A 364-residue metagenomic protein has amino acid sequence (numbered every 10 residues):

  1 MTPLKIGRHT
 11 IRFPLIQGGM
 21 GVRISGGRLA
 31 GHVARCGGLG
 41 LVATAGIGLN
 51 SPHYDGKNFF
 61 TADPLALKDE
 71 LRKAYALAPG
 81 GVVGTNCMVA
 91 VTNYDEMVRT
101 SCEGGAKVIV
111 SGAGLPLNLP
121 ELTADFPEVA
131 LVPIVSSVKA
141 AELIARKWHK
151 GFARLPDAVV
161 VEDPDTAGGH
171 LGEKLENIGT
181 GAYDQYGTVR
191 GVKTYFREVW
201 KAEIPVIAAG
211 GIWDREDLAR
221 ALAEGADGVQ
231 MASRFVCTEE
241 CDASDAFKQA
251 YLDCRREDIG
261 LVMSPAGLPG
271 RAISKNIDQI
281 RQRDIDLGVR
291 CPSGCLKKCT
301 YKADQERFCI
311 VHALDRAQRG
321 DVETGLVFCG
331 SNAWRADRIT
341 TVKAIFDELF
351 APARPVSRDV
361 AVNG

Functional and structural regions predicted by a protein language model:
M1-V199: Active-site entrance/lid segments in N-terminal catalytic domains of soluble metabolic enzymes
I16, T166-Q185, V189-I207, W213-G364: Conserved active-site-proximal phosphate/metal-binding subdomains
I24, I212-W213: Residue-level detector of alpha-helix initiation sites
